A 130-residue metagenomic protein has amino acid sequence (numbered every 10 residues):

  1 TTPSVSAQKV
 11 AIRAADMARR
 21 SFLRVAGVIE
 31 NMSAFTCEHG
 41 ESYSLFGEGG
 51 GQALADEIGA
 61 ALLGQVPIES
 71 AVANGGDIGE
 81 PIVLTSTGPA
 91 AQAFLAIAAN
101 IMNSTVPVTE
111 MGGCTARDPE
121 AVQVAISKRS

Functional and structural regions predicted by a protein language model:
T1-A15: Conserved Switch II/interswitch segment of TRAFAC-class P-loop GTPases
A15-S130: C-terminal lobe/tail of nucleotide-utilizing enzymes
